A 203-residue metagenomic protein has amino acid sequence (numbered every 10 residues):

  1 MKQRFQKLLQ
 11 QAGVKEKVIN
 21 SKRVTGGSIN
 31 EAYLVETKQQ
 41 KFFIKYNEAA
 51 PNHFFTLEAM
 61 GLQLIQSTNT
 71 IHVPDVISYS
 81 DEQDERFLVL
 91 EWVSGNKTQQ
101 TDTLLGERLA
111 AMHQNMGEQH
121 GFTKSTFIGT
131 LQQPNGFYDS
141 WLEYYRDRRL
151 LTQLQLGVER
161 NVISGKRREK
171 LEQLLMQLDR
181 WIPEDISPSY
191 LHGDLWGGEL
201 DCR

Functional and structural regions predicted by a protein language model:
M1-A12, G117-L191: An alpha-helical support segment within catalytic cores of ATP-dependent transferases
R4, E16, L57-M60, Q173: Short, conserved clusters of charged catalytic residues that mark active-site and nucleotide-handling motifs
V14-K22: Conserved N-terminal boundary motif of the eukaryotic protein kinase catalytic domain
E16, N30, D185-I186: Short coil/loop residues immediately preceding or within conserved phosphate-binding loops of NTP-utilizing enzyme
K22-E143: ATP-binding pocket architecture of kinase catalytic cores
D194: Conserved catalytic-loop position in the HRD/HxD motif
G198-R203: Catalytic activation segment of kinase domains across protein kinase-like and atypical kinase folds
